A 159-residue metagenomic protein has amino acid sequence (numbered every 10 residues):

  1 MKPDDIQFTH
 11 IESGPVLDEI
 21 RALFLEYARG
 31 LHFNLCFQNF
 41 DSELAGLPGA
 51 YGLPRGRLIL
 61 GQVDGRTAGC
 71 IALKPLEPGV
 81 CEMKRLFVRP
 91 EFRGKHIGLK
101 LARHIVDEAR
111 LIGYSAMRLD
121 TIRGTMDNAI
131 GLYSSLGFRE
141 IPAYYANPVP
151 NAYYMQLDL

Functional and structural regions predicted by a protein language model:
P3-K84, R89-P90, A102-H104, E108 (+2 more regions): Acetyl-CoA-dependent GNAT
R93, L119-A129, A146-P150: Conserved beta-strand-loop-alpha-helix junction that forms the acyl-donor binding cleft
K95, L99, R103: Residues forming the Rossmann-fold NAD(P)(H) cofactor-binding site
A109-T121: Conserved GNAT acetyl-CoA-binding A-motif
L132-Y133, F138: Conserved active-site tyrosine of GNAT-family acetyltransferases
